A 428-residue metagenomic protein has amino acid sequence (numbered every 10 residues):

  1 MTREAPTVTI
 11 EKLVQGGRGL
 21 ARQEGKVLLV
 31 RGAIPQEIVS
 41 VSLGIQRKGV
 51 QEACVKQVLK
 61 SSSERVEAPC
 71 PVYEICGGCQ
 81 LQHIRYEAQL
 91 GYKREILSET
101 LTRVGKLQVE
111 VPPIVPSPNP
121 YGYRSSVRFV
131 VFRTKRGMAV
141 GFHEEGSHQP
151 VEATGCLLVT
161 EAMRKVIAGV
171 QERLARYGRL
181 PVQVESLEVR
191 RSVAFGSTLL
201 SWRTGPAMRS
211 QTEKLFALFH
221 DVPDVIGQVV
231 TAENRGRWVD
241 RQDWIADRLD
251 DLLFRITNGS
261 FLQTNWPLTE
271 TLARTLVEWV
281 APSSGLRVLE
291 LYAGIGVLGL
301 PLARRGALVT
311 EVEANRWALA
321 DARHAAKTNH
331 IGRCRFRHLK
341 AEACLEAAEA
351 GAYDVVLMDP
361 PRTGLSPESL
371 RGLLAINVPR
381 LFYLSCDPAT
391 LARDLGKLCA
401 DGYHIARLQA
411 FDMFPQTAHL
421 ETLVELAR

Functional and structural regions predicted by a protein language model:
M1-M358, T363-R371: Accessory RNA-recognition modules of RNA-modification enzymes
G16, L423-L426: Low-complexity, intrinsically disordered/propeptide-like segments
L249, L426-R428: Active-site beta-strand termini and strand-to-loop segments that position acidic
R335-L420, A427: S-adenosylmethionine
